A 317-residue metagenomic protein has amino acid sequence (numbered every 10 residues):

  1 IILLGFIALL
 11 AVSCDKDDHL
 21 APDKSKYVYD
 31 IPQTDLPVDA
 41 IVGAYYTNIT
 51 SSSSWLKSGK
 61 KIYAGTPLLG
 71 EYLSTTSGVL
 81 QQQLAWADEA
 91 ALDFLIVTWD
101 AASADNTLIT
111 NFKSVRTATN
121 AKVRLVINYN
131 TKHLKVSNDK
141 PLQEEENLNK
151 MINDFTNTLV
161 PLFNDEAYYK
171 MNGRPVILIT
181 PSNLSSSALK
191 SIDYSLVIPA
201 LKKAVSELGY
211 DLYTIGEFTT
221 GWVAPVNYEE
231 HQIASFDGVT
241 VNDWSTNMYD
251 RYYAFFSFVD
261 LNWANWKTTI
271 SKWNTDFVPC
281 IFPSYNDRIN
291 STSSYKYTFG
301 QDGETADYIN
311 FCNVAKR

Functional and structural regions predicted by a protein language model:
I1-L4: Sec-dependent signal peptide recognition, specifically the positively charged N-region followed immediately by
L10-S13: C-terminal motif of bacterial Sec signal peptides marking the signal peptidase cleavage site
D15-D18: Bacterial signal peptide processing site
L20-R317: Glycan-processing catalytic domains of CAZymes
